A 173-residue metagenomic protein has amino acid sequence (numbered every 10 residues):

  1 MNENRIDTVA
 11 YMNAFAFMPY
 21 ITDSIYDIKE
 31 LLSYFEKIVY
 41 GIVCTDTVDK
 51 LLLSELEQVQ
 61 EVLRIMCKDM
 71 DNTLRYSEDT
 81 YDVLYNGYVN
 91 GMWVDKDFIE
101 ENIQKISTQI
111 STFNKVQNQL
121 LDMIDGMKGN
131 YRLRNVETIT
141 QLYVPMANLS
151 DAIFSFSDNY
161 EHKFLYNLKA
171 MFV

Functional and structural regions predicted by a protein language model:
M1-V173: Sequence/structural signature of long amphipathic alpha-helices that form protein-protein interaction faces
